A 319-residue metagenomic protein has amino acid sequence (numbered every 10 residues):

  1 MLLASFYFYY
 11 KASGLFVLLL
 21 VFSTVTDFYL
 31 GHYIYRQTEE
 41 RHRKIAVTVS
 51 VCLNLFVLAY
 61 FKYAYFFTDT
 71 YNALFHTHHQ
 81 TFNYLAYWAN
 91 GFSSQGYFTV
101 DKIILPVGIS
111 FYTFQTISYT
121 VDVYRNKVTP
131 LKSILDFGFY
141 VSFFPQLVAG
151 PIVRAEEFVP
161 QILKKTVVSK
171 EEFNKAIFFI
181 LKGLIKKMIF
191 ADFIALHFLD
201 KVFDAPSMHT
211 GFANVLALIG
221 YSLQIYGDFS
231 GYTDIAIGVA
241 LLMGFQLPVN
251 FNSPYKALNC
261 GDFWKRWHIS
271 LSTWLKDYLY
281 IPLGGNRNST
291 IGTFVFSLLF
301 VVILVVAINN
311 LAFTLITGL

Functional and structural regions predicted by a protein language model:
M1-L319: Membrane-embedded transmembrane alpha-helical bundles that form the catalytic cores of multi-pass lipid-modifying
